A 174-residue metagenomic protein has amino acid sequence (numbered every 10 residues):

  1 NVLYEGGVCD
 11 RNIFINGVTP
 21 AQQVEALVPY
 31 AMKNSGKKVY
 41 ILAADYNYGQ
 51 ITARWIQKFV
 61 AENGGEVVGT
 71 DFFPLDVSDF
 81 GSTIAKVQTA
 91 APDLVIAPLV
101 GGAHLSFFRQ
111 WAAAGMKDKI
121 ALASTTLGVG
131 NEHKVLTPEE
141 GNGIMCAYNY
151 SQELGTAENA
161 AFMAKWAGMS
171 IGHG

Functional and structural regions predicted by a protein language model:
N1-G6, N16, F73-F80, G101 (+1 more regions): Beta-alpha junction/loop-to-helix N-cap segments that form part of ligand/metal-binding clefts
N1-T70, K119-M145: Extracytoplasmic ligand/sensor domains, especially the bilobed periplasmic-binding protein
D10, W111-G174: Extracellular/periplasmic periplasmic-binding protein-like sensory domains
Q23-A26, F72-V87, A157-E158: Structural motif
G36, A91-P92: Short, high-confidence coil segments that cap the C-terminus of an alpha-helix and link into the following beta-strand
Y48, A103-H104, E153: Short glycine-rich, flexible loops that bind phosphorylated cofactors or substrates
W55, T83, S106-W111, V135-L136: A short acidic, amphipathic alpha-helical/loop segment
P92-A114: Hydrophobic alpha-helical
